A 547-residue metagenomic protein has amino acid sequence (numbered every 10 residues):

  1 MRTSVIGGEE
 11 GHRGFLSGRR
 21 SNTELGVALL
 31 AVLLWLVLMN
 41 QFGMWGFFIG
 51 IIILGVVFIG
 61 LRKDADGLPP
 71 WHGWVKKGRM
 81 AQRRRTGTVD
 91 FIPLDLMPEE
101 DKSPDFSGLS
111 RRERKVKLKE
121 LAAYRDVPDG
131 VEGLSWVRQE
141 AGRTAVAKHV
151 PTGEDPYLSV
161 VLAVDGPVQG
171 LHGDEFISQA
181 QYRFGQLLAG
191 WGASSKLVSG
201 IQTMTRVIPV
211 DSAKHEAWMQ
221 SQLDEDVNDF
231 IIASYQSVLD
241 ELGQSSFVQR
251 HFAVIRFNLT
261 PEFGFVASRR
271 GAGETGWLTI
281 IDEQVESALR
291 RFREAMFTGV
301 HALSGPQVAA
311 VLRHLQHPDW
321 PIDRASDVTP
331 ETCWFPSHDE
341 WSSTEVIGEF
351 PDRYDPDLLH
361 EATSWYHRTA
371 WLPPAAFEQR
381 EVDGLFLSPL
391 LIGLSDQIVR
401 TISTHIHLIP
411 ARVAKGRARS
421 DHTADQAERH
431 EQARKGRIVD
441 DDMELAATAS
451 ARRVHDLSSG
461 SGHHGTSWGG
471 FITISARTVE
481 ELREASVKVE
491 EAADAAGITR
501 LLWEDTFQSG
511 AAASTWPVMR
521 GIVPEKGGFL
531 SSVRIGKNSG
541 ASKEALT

Functional and structural regions predicted by a protein language model:
M1-N22, W45-T547: Extended, folded cores of ATP/NTP-driven motor/assembly subunits in large transport and secretion machines
R19-Q41: Canonical alpha-helical transmembrane segments of integral membrane proteins
